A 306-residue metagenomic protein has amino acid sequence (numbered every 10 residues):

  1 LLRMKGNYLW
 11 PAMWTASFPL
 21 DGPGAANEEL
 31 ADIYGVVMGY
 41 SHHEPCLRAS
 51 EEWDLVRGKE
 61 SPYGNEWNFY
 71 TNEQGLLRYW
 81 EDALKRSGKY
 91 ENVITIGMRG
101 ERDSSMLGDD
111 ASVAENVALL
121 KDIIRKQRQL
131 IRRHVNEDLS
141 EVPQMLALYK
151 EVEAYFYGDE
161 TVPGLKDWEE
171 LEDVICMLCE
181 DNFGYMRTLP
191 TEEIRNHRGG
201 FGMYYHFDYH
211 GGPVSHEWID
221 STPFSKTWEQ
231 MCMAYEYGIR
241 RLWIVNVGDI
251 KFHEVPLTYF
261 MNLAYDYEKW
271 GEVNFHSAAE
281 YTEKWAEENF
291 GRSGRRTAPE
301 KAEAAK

Functional and structural regions predicted by a protein language model:
L1-M4, E101, S225: Solvent-exposed alpha-helical segments and adjacent loops that form catalytic or protein-interaction surfaces
L1-S17, P23-A26, L30-S41, K89 (+1 more regions): Catalytic domains of carbohydrate-active enzymes, especially glycoside hydrolases
A12-P19, H42-L47, V247-H253: Short, solvent-exposed turn/loop segments enriched in Gly/Ser/Thr/Pro and often Arg
M13-A16, L20, N116, H216-F224: Alpha-helix N-cap/helix-initiation motif
W14, D21-A25, L30-I33, E60-R198 (+1 more regions): Gly/Pro-rich turn-and-neighbor structural signature
P23-D32, E52-K59, P256-M261, D266: Short low-complexity, flexible loop/linker segments enriched in glycine and/or proline with clustered acidic
G39-L76, W80, A278-E288: Active-site-proximal helices and loops of the catalytic beta/alpha 8
L47, M98, Q129-K306: Substrate-binding groove of N-acetylhexosamine-processing glycoside hydrolases
